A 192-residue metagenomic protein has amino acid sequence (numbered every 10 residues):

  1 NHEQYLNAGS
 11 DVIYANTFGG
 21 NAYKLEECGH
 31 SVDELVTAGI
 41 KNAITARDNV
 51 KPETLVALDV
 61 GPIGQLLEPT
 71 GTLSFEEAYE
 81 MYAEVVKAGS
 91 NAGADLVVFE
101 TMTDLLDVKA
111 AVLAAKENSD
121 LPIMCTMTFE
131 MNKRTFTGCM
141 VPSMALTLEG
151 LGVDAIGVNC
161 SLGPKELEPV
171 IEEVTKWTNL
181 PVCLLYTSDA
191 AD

Functional and structural regions predicted by a protein language model:
N1-Q4, C28-N42, E76-A83: Glycine-rich anion/phosphate-binding loops
A8, T72-L96, T103-I123, F136-L180: Alpha/beta enzyme core
S10-V12, I40-S90: Active-site beta->alpha loop and helix N-cap motifs at the rims of alpha/beta catalytic domains
V12-L35, A94-K109, V158: Glycine-rich, proline-tolerant flexible connector loops at the mouths of alpha/beta enzymes
I13-A15, V56-L58, F99, I123-M127 (+2 more regions): Hydrophobic faces of well-ordered beta-strands that scaffold small-molecule active sites in alpha/beta enzyme cores
F18, D59-I63, M102-D104, T126-N132 (+2 more regions): Active-site beta-loop-alpha junctions enriched in small/polar residues
C28-V50, K109-C125, E173-L185: Alpha-helix-loop-beta-strand connector modules within alpha/beta enzyme cores
Y186-D192: Conserved small/polar residues in nucleotide/adenosyl-binding loops
